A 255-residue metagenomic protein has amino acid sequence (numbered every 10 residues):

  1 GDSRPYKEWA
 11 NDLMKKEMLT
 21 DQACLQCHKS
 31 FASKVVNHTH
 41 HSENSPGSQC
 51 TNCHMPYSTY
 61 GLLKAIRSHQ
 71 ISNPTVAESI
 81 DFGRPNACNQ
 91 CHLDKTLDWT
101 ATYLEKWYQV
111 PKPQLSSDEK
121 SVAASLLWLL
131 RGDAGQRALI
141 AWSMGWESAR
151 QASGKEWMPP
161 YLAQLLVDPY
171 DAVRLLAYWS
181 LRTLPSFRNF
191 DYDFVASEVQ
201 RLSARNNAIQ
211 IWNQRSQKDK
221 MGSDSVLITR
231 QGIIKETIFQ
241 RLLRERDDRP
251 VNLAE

Functional and structural regions predicted by a protein language model:
G1-P111, L127-R131, E147-G154: Inter-heme linker and motif-flanking segments adjacent to c-type heme-binding CXXCH motifs in c-type cytochromes
P74, K95-E255: Long, helix-rich interaction regions
